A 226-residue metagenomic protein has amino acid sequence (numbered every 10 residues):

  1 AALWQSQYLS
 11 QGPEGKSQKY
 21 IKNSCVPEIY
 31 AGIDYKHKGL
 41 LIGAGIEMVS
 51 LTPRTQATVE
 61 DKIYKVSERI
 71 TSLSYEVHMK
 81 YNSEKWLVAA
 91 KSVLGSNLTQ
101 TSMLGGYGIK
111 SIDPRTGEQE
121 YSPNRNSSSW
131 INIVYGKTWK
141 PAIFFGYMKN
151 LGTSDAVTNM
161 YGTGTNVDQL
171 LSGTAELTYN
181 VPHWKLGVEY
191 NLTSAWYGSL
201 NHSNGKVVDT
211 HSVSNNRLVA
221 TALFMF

Functional and structural regions predicted by a protein language model:
A1-K62: Aromatic- and glycine-enriched pocket-lining scaffold segments that form the walls of small-molecule binding clefts
Y20-I21, S67, T210: Alpha-helix capping and helix-loop boundary segments enriched in small/acidic/polar residues
P27-A31, L73-V77, S127-I131, L171-A175 (+1 more regions): Hydrophobic, lipid-facing positions within transmembrane beta-strands of outer-membrane proteins
Y35-H37, K80-S83, Y135-K137, Y179-V181 (+2 more regions): Residue-level signature of outer-membrane beta-barrel architecture
G39-V167: Detector for outer-membrane/organellar transmembrane beta-barrel domains, recognizing the amphipathic beta-strand
S154-A156, W196-K206, T210: A glycine-biased, small/acidic residue-tolerant capping/turn segment at secondary-structure junctions
G173-G198, H211: C-terminal closing repeat unit and adjoining cap/tail of repeat-based domains
V181, S212-F226: Outer-membrane beta-barrel "beta-signal"
